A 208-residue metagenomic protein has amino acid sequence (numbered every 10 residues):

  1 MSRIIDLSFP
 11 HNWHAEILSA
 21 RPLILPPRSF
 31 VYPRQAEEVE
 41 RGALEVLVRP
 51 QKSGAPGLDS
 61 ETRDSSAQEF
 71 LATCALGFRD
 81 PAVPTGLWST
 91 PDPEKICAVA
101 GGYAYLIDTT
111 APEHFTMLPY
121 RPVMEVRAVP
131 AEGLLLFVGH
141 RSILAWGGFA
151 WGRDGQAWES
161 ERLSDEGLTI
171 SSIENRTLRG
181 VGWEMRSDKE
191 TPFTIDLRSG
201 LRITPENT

Functional and structural regions predicted by a protein language model:
M1-G77, P192: N-terminal beta-propeller domains
I4, E16-S19, P26-Q35, L71-P93 (+2 more regions): Repeated scaffold domains used in trafficking and secretory/extracellular systems, primarily beta-propellers
H11-H14, H114, H140: Histidine (H) residue identity feature
P22-R49, W88-A100, A104-L106, E125 (+3 more regions): Short beta-strand elements that form the blades of beta-propeller/WD-repeat-like and other beta-sheet-rich scaffold
V46-R79, Y103-R121, I143-S164, E190-N207: Surface-exposed loop/turn elements that mediate protein-protein interactions on large endomembrane-trafficking
I96, T169, P192-T194: Short, surface-exposed charged micro-motifs
F137-R141, W158-E161, T169-S172: An internal, amphipathic alpha-helical element
